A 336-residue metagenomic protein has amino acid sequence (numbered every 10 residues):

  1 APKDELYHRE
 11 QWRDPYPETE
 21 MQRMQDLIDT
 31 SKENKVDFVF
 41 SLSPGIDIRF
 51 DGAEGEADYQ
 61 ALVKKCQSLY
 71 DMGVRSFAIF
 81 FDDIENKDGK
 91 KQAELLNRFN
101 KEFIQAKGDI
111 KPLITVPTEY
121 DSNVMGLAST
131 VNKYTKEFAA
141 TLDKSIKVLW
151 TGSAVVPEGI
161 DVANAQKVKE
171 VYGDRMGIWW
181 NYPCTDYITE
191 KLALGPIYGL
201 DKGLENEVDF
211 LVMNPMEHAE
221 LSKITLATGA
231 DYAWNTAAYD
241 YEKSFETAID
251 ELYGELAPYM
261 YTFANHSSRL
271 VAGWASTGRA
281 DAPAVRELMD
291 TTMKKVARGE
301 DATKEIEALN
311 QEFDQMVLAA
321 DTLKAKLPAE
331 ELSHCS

Functional and structural regions predicted by a protein language model:
A1-V148: Aromatic-lined carbohydrate-binding surfaces of glycoside hydrolases
R9, D47-A53, F80, E85-D88 (+13 more regions): Generic local-structure boundary detector
D14, I84-K243: Catalytic-core regions of glycoside hydrolase
M21-M24, M72, M125, M176 (+5 more regions): Detector for methionine-enriched segments
W234, A238-S336: C-terminal functional modules
